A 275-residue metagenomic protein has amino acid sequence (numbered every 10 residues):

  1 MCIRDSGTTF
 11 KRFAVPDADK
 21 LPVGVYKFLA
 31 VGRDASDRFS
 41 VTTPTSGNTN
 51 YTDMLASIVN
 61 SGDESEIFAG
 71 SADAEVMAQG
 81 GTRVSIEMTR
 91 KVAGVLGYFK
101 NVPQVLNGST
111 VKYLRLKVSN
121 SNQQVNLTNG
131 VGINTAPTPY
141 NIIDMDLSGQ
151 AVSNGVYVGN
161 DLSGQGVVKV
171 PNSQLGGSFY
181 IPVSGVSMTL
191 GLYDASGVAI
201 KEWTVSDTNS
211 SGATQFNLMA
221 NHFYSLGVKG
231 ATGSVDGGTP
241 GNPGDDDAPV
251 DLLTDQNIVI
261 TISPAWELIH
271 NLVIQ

Functional and structural regions predicted by a protein language model:
R4-Q104: Short, low-hydrophobicity acidic/polar segments
R4-T43, Q104-A220, L268-Q275: Tryptophan-paired
S196-V259: C-terminal structured domain segments
L253-Q275: Protruding loop/beta-arch "assembly-hinge" segments enriched in small, turn-prone residues
